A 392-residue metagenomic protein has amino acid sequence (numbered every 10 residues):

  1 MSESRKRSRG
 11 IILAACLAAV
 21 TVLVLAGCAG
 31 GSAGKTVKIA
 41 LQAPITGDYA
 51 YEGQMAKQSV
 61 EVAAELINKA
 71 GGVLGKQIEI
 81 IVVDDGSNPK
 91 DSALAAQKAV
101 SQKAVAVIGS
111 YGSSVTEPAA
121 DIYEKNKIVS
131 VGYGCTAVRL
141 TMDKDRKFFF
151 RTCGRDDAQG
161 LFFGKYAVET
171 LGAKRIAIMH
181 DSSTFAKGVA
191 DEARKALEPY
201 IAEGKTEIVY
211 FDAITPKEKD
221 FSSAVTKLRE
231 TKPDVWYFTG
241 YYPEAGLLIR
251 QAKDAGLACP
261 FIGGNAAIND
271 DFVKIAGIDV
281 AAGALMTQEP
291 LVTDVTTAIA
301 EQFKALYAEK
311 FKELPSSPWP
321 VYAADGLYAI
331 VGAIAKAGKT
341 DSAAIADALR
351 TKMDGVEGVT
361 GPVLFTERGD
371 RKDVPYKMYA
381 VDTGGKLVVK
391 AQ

Functional and structural regions predicted by a protein language model:
S2-S4, V20, L25-Q392: Extracytosolic ligand-binding ectodomains
E3-C16: Bacterial N-terminal signal peptides that target proteins for export
